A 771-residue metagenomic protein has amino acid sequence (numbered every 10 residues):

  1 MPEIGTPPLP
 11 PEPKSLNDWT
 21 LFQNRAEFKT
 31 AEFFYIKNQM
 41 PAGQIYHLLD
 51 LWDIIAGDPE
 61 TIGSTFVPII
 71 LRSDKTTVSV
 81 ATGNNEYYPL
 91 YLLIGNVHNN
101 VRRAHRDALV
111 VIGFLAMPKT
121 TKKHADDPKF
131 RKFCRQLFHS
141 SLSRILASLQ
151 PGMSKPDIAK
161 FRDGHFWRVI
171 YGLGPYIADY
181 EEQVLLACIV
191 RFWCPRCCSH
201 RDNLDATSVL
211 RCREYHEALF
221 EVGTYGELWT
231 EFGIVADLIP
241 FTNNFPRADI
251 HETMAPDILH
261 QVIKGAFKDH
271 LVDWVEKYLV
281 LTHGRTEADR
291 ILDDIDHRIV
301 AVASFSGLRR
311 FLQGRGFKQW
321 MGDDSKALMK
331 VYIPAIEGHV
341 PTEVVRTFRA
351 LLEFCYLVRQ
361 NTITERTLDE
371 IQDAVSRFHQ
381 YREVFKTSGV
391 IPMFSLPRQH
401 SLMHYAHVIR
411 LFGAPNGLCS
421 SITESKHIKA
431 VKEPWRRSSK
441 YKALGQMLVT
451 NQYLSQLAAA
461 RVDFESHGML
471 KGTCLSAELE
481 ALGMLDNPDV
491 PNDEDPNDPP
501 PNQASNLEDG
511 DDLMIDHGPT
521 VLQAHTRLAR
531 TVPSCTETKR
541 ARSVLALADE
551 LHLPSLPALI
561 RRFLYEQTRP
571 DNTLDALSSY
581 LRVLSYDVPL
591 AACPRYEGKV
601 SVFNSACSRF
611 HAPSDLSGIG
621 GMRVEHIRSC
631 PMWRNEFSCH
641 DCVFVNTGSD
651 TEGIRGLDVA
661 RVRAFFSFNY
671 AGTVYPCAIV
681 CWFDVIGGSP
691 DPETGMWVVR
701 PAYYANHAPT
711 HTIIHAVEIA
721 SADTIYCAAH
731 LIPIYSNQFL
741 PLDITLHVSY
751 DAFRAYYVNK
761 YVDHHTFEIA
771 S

Functional and structural regions predicted by a protein language model:
M1-D53: N-terminal regions that are enriched for targeting/export leaders and immediately downstream pro/stem segments
F22-T30, G113-P128, L308-L312, K330 (+1 more regions): Surface-exposed beta-strand-to-loop junctions that form interaction patches on eukaryotic regulatory domains
A42-P89, L93-V97: A structural/positional concept
I55-L71, T121-L142, L146-P334: Charged (Asp/Glu and Lys/Arg) segments that form or flank catalytic channels of large polymer- and nucleotide-handling
I55-P59, F245, K264-S771: Terminal interaction-prone segments of large eukaryotic proteins
T65-L71, E86-L90, A108-V111, V190 (+3 more regions): Core residues of folded domains in eukaryotic genome-function proteins
V78-K119, P676: Acidic, metal-ligating active-site segments
S79-T82, L90, N100-R103, D202-T207 (+3 more regions): Short helix/loop capping segments that flank catalytic or ligand/cofactor-binding pockets
